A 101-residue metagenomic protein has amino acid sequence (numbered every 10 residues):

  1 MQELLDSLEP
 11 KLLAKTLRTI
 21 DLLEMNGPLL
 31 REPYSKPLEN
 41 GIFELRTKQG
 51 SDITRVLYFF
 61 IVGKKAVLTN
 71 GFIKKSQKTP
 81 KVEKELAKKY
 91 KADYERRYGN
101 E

Functional and structural regions predicted by a protein language model:
M1-I53, V62-A66, K75-E101: Basic, Lys/Arg-enriched alpha-helical interface segments
V56: Portal/gating segments that form or line small-molecule/metal binding sites
F59: Conserved Hanks-type protein kinase catalytic core
T69: Conserved catalytic cores of phosphodiester-cleaving nucleases, focusing on short active-site segments
F72: Residue-level signal for short, function-critical loop segments
